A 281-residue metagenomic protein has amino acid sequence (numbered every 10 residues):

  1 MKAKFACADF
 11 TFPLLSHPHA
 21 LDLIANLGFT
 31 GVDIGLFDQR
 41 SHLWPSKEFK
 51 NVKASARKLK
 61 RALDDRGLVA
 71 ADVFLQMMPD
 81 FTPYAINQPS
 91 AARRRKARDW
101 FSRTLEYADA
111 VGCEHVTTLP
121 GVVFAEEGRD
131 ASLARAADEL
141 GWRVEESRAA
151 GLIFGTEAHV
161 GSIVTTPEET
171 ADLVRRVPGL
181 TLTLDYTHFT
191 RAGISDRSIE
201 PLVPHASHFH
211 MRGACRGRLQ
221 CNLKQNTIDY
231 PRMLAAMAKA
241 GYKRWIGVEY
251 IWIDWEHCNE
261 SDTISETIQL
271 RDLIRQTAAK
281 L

Functional and structural regions predicted by a protein language model:
M1-A110, G141, T181, P204 (+3 more regions): N-terminal pre-domain/capping segments
M1-A6, P13-T30, D64, R148-A149 (+2 more regions): Histidine-acidic metal/acid-base catalytic patches
C7-T11, I34-L36, D72-M77, T118-P120 (+4 more regions): A cross-domain feature marking catalytic cores of carbohydrate-active enzymes and several ubiquitous metabolic/repair
A8-D9, S46-E48, A92-R93, A131-S132 (+3 more regions): A generic structural signal for short
R40-P45, D80-N87, F124-R129, G193 (+2 more regions): A short acidic, helix-capping loop that chelates divalent metal ions and anchors anionic groups
K50-N51, K58, P89-S90, E127 (+6 more regions): Alpha-helix boundary/capping detector
D64-D65, P79-T181, R191, I264-E266: Active-site acidic/histidine proton-transfer and metal-coordination neighborhood in alpha/beta enzyme cores
